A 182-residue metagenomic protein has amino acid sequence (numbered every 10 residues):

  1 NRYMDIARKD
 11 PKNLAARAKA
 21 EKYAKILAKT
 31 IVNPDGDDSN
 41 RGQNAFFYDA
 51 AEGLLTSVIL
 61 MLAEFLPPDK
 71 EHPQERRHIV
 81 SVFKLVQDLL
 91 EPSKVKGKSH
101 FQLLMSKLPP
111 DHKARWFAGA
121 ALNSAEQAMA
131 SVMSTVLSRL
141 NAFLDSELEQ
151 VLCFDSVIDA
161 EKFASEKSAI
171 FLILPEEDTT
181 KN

Functional and structural regions predicted by a protein language model:
N1-N182: P-loop NTPase motor domains
